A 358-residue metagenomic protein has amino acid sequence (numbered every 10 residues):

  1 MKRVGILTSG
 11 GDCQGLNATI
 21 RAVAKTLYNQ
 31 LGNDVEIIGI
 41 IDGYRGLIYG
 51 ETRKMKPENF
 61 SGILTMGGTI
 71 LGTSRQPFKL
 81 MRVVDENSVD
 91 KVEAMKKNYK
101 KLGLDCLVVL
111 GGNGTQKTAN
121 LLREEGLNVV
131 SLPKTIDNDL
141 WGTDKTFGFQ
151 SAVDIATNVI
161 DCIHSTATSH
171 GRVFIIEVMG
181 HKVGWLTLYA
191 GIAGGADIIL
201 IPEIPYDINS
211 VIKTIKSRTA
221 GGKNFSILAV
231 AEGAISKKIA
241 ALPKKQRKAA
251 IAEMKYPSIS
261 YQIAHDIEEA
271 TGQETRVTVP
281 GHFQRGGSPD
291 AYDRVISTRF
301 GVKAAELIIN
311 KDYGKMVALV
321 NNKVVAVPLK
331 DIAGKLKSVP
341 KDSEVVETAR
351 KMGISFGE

Functional and structural regions predicted by a protein language model:
M1-T8, T19-D105, G114, G233-A241 (+6 more regions): A cross-family phosphate/adenosyl-ligand binding-site feature
L7-T8, G39-I41, G72, V109-G111 (+7 more regions): Short beta-strand segments
C13-V23, L47-I48, V92-E93, L104-N120 (+6 more regions): Short glycine/serine/threonine-rich phosphate/pyrophosphate-binding segments that cradle anionic phosphate groups
R21-Q30, K54-N59, L121-S131, F147-S151 (+1 more regions): A glycine- and small-aliphatic-rich helix-loop capping segment at beta-alpha/alpha-beta transitions that lines
L31-G32, L122-T146, V153, L200-D207: Short, acidic/small-residue loops that bind anionic groups at enzyme active sites
N98, V109-G111, K117-L121, F149-H170 (+1 more regions): Accessory alpha-helical/coil subdomains and C-terminal extensions that flank or cap enzyme catalytic cores
G142-S151, S288-R294: Short beta-strand elements at the ligand-binding edges of bilobed clamshell
